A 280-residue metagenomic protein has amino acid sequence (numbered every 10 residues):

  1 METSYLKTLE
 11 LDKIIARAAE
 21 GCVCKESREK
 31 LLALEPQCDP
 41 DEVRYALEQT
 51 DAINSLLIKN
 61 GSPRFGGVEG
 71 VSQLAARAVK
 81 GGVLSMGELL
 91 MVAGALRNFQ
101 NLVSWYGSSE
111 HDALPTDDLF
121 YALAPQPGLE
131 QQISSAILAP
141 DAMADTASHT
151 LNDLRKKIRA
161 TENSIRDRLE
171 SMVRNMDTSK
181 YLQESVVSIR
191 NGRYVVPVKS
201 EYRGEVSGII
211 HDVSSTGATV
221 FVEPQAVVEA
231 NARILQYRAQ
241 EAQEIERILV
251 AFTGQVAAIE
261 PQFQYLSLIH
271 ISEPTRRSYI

Functional and structural regions predicted by a protein language model:
M1-L154, Q262, L266-R276: Conserved amphipathic alpha-helical "coupling/scaffold" segments that transmit conformational changes between domains
A19, A76, L138, R166 (+5 more regions): Signal for well-folded cores of large energy- and translation-related assemblies
I58-G61, G107, L169, V173-M176 (+2 more regions): Coiled-coil heptad-register positions
D153-Y202: Extended, Lys/Arg-enriched charged tracts that mediate electrostatic binding to polyanionic substrates
L154, I158-T161, E241, I245-I248 (+1 more regions): Intracellular alpha-helical coupling/juxtamembrane segments of multi-pass membrane proteins
V186, R190-F221, N231, R276: SMC-family hinge/dimerization module
Q225-A251: Internal alpha/beta scaffold segment
